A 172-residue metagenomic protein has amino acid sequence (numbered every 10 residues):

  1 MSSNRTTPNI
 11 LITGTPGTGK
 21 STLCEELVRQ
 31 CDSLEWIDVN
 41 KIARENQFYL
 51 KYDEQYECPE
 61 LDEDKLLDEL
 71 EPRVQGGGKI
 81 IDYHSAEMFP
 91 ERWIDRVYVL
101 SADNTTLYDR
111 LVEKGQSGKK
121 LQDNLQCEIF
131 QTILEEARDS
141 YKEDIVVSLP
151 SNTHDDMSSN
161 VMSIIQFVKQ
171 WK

Functional and structural regions predicted by a protein language model:
M1-R5, Y108-D109, E113, R138-K172: NTP-dependent small-molecule kinase module
I12: Hydrophobic anchor at the beta1->P-loop junction of P-loop NTPases
T15: P-loop (Walker A) phosphate-binding loop of NTP-binding proteins
K20: Conserved lysine of the Walker
L23: Hydrophobic positions on the alpha1 helix immediately C-terminal to the Walker A/P-loop
E26: Active-site signature of alpha/beta-hydrolase-fold catalytic machinery across serine- and Asp/Cys-nucleophile hydrolases
S33-F89: ATP-dependent small-molecule kinase phosphotransfer cores that center on conserved nucleotide phosphate-binding segments
K51, S101-L149: A glycine- and Lys/Arg-enriched "phosphate-lid" helix/loop adjacent to the NTP-binding pocket of small-molecule kinases
